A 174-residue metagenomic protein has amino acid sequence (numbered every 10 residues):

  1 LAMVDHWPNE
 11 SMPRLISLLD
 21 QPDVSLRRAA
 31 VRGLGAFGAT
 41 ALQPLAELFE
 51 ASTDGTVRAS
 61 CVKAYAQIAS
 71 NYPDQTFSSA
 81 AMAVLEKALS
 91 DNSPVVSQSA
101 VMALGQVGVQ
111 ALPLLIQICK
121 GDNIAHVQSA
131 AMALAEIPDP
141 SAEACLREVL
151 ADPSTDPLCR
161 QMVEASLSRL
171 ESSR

Functional and structural regions predicted by a protein language model:
L1-P8, S17, S25-A39, E47 (+6 more regions): Structural detector for internal amphipathic alpha-helices that build alpha-solenoid repeat scaffolds
S11-M12, L42, S78-M82, L112 (+1 more regions): Core helices of alpha-solenoid repeat scaffolds
R14-I16, L45-A46, V84-E86, L114-I116 (+1 more regions): Buried hydrophobic core positions in alpha-solenoid tandem helical repeats
P22-D23, T53-D54, N92-S93, D122-I124 (+1 more regions): Short inter-helical turns and helix N-cap capping residues of alpha-solenoid HEAT/ARM repeat scaffolds
R147-S154: TPR/TPR-like (Sel1-like) alpha-helical repeat modules
